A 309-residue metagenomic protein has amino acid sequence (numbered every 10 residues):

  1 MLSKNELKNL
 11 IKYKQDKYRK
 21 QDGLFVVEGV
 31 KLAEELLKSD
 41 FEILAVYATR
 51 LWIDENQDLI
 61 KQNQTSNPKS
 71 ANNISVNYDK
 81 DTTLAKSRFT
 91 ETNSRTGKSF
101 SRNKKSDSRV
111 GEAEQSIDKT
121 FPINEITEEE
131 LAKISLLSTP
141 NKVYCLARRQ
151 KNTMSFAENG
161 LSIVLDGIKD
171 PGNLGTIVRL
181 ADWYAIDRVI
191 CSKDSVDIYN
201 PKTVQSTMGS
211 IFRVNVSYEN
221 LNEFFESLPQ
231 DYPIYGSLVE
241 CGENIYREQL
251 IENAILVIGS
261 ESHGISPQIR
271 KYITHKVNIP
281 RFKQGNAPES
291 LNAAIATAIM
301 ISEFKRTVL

Functional and structural regions predicted by a protein language model:
M1-W52, V196: Boundary-proximal intrinsically disordered activation/regulatory segments immediately upstream of a helical core
G29, K169-N173, I177, P288-A296: Amphipathic alpha-helical repeat scaffolds
Q57-T120: Intrinsically disordered, low-complexity terminal tails and inter-domain linkers enriched for S/T/G/P/D/E
I123-S138: Glycine/small-residue-rich loop that forms an oxyanion/phosphate-binding "nest" at active or ligand-binding sites
I126-T127, D166, S192-K193, N215 (+1 more regions): Short beta->alpha connector loops at strand-helix junctions that form conserved, small/polar/Pro-enriched
V143, W183, T203-G209, P267-L309: Structured adenosyl-cofactor binding patch, chiefly the S-adenosyl-L-methionine
Q150-C241: RNA substrate-binding interface of SAM-dependent RNA methyltransferases
S237-A287: Active-site/ligand-binding-proximal alpha/beta "capping" segment
